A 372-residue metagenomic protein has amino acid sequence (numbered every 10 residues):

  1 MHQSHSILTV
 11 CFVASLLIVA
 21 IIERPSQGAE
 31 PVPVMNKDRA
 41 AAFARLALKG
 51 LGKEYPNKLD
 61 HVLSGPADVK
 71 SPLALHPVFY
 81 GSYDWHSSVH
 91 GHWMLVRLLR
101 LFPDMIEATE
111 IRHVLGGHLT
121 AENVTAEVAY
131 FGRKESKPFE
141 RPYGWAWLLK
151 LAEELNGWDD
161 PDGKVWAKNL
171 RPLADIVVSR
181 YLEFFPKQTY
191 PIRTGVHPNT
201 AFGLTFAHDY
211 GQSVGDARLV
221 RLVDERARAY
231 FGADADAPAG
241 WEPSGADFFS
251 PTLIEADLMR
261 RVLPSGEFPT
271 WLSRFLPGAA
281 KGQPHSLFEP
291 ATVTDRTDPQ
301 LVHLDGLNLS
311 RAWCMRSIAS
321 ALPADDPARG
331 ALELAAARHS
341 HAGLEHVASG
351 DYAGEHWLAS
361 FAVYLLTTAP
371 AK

Functional and structural regions predicted by a protein language model:
M1-S6: N-terminal secretory signal peptides that target proteins for export/translocation
T9-A20: Bacterial N-terminal signal peptides
I18-P31: Bacterial Sec-dependent signal peptides at the C-terminal "C-region" and cleavage site
E30-Y80: Low-complexity, Ser/Thr/Pro/Gly-enriched N-terminal "stalk/linker" regions
P31-K37, L73-V89, A129-A146, K187-T200 (+4 more regions): Solvent-exposed loop and edge beta-strand segments that line ligand/cofactor-binding and catalytic clefts
P31-M35, R45, K49, V89-M105 (+5 more regions): Well-ordered alpha-helical scaffold segments within catalytic/enzyme domains
A74-P77, V89, L98-G211: Extended ligand-binding groove/face enriched in aromatic
Q212-A353: Long, repeat-rich segments with strong aromatic
